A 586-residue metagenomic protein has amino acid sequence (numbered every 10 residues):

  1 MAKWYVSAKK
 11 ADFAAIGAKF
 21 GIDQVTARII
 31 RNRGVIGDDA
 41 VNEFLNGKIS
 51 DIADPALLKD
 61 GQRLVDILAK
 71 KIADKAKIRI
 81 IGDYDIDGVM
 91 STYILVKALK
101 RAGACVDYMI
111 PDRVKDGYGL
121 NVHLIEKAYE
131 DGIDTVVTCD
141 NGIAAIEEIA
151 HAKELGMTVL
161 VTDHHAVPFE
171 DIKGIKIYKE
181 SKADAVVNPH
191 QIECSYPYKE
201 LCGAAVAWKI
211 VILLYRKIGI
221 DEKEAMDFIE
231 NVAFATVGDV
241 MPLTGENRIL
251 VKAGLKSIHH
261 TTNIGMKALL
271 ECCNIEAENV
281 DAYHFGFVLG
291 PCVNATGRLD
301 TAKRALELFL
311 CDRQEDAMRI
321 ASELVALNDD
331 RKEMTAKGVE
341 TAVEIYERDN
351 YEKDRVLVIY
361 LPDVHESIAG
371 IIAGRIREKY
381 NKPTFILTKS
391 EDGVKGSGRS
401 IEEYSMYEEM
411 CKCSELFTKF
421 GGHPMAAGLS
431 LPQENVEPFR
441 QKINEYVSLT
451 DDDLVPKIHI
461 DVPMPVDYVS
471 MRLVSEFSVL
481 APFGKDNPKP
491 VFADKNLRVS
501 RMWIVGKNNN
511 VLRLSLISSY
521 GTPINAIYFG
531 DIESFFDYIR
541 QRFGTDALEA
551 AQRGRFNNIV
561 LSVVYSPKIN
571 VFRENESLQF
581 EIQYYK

Functional and structural regions predicted by a protein language model:
A2, S7-T135, E154-G156, G174 (+3 more regions): Hydrophobic helix-and-loop "lid/oligomerization" segment in the mid-to-C-terminal part of catalytic domains
K70, D74, D316-S322, A326-Y360 (+1 more regions): Mid-to-C-terminal polyanion-binding domains and interfaces
D85, G142-A144, A166, Q191-I192 (+16 more regions): Short, glycine-/Ser/Thr-/acidic-enriched flexible segments
V89-M90, E147, E170, G245 (+7 more regions): Short helix/loop capping segments that flank catalytic or ligand/cofactor-binding pockets
D107, L160, I539: Conserved beta-strand positions in the Rossmann-like core of class I SAM-dependent methyltransferases
E126-A204, W208-K217, D227, T244: Active-site cavity-forming subdomains of large catalytic enzyme subunits
I175-Y178, A183-A185, D392-S400, P523-I527 (+1 more regions): Short, well-ordered strand-loop elements centered on a beta-strand within folded domains, enriched for acidic residues
A205, G370, G374, V563: Short alpha-helical basic/polar micro-motif
